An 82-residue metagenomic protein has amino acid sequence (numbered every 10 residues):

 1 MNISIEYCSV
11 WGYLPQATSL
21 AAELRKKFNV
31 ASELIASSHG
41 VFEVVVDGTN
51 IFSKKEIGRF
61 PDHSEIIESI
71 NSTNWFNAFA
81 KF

Functional and structural regions predicted by a protein language model:
M1, T18-S19, W75-F82: Non-globular targeting/processing and membrane-anchoring segments
N2-L24, S38-V41: Short, thiol/selenol-centered motifs that function as redox-active sites or metal-ligating centers
Y13, V30-E33: Cysteine-dependent deubiquitinase/ubiquitin-like isopeptidase catalytic cores across multiple families
L24-V30: Short secondary-structure junctions
E33-S37, A80: Short beta-strand
F42-E43, D62: Short secondary-structure boundary/hinge segments and terminal tails
V46-D47: Structural motif
I51-T73: Non-catalytic, surface beta->alpha helical segment in thiol-disulfide oxidoreductase systems
